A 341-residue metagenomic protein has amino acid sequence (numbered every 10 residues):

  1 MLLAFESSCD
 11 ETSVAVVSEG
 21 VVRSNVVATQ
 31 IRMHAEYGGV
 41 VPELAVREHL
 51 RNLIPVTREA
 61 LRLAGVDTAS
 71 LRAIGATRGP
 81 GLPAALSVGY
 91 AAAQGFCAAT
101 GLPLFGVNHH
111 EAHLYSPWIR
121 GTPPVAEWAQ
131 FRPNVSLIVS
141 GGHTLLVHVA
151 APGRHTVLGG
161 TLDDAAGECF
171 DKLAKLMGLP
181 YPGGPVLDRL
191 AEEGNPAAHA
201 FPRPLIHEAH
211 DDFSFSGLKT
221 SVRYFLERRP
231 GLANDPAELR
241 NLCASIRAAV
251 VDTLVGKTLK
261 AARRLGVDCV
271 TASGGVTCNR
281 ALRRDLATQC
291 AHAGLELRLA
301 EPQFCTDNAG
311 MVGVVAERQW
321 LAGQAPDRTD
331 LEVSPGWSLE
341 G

Functional and structural regions predicted by a protein language model:
M1-P83, H109: N-terminal beta-alpha supersecondary unit
T12-V17, S136-I138, T144-H148: Short beta-strand scaffold segments in enzyme catalytic cores
N25, R189-V270, R280-A293, W320-G323 (+1 more regions): A contiguous, well-structured pocket-lining segment that forms one wall/lid of small-molecule binding clefts in soluble
D67-R78, L265-V276, R298: Short glycine-rich phosphate-binding loop at a beta-alpha junction
G106-V107, L286-V312: Conserved phosphate-binding/catalytic loops in two-lobed NTP-binding clefts
V107-N134, V315: Conserved phosphate-binding catalytic cores of ATP/NTP-utilizing and phosphoryl-transfer enzymes
H113-S116, A300-L339: Glycine-rich phosphate-binding/hydrolytic loop that grips phosphoryl groups
A150-N195, K219-T220, Y224-R229: Glycine-rich phosphate-binding loop plus the immediately following alpha-helix
